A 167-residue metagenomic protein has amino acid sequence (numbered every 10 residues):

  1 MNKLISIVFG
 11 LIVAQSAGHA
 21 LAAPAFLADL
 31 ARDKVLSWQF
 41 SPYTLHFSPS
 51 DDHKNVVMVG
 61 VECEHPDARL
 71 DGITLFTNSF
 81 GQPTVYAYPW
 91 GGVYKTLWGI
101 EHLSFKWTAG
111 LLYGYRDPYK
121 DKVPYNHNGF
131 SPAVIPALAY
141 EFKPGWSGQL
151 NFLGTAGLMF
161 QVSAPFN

Functional and structural regions predicted by a protein language model:
M1-R32: Cleavable N-terminal export/targeting peptides
L21-V35, E64-A68, Y94-F105, G145 (+1 more regions): Short loop/turn motifs that connect adjacent beta-strands in outer-membrane beta-barrel proteins
K34, H53-V59, D67, G81-A87 (+2 more regions): Residues that define the transmembrane beta-barrel architecture of outer-membrane proteins
W38-H46, R69-N78, F105, D121 (+2 more regions): Transmembrane beta-strand segments that form the barrel wall of outer-membrane beta-barrel proteins
D52, F105-A133: Outer-membrane beta-barrel translocator/channel fold
M58-D117: Gram-negative (and chloroplast) outer-membrane scaffold detector with strong preference for beta-barrel transmembrane
E62-E64, W90-Y94, A137-E141, N151 (+1 more regions): Transmembrane beta-barrel domains of outer membrane proteins
A156-N167: Outer-membrane beta-barrel "beta-signal"
